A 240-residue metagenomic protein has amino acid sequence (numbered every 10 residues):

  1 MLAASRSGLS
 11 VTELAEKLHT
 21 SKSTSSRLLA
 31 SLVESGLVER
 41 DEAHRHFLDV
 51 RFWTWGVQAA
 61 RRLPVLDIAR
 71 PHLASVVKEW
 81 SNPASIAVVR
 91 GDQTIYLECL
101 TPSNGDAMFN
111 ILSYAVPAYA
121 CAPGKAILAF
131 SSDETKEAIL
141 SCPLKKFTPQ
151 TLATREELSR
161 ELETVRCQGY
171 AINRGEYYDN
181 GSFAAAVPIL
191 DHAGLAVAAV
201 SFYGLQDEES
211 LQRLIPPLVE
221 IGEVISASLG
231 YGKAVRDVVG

Functional and structural regions predicted by a protein language model:
M1-L66, S226-Y231: N-terminal helix-turn-helix
A3, G124, L128, S132 (+1 more regions): Short amphipathic alpha-helical signal-transduction/dimerization elements
T24, R51, I68, E157 (+2 more regions): Charged catalytic carboxylate motif
E42, R90, H192-A193: Short, ordered coil/turn segments that flank beta-strands lining enzyme active or ligand-binding pockets
F47-C142: Amphipathic alpha-helical effector-binding/dimerization core of metabolite-sensing transcriptional regulators
F147-T148, D179: Intrinsically disordered, low-complexity polar/acidic regions
T154-S228, G240: Extended hydrophobic
A234-G240: Signal-transducing coiled-coil/dimerization helices and immediately adjacent hinge/linker segments that couple sensory
